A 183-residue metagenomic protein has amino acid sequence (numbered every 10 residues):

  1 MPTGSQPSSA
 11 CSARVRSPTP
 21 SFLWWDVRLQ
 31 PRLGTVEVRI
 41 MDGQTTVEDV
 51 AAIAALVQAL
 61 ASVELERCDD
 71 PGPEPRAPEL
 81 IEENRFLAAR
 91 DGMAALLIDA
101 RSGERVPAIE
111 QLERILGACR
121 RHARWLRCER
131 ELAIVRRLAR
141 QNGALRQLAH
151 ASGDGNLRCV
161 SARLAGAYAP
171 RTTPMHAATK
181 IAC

Functional and structural regions predicted by a protein language model:
M1-C183: C-terminal accessory/tail domains of diverse enzymes
